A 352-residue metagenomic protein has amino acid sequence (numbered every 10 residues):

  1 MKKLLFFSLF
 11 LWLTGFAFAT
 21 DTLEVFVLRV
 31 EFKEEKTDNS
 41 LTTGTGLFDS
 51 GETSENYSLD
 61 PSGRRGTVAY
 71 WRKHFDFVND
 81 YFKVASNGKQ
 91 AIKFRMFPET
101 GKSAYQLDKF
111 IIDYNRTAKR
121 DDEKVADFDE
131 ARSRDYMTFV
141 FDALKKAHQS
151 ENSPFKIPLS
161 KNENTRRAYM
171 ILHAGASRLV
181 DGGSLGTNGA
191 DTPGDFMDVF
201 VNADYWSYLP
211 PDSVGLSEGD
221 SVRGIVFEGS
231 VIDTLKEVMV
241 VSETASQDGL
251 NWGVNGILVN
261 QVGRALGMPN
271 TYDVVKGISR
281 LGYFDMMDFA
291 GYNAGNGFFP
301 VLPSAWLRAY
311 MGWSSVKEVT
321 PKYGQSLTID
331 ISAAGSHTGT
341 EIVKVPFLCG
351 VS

Functional and structural regions predicted by a protein language model:
L4-T14: Sec-dependent N-terminal signal peptides
L9, T138-L159, L250, N270-Y272 (+1 more regions): Short alpha-helical segments and helix-capping/turn motifs at coil-helix boundaries
F18-R72: N-terminal module-boundary/linker segments of secreted carbohydrate-active enzymes
D21-F26, K89-A91, E163-Y169, G282-Y283 (+1 more regions): Loop/turn elements at helix/coil->beta-strand transitions in domains of secreted/extracellular proteins
K33, S50-G51, V84, K146 (+4 more regions): Structured segments of extracytoplasmic/periplasmic soluble domains in secreted or envelope-associated proteins
A69-L235: Active-site-proximal segments of metallohydrolase catalytic domains
A168-M170, A174-S352: Extracellular hydrolytic enzyme modules, especially secreted metalloproteases of the metzincin/thermolysin-like class
